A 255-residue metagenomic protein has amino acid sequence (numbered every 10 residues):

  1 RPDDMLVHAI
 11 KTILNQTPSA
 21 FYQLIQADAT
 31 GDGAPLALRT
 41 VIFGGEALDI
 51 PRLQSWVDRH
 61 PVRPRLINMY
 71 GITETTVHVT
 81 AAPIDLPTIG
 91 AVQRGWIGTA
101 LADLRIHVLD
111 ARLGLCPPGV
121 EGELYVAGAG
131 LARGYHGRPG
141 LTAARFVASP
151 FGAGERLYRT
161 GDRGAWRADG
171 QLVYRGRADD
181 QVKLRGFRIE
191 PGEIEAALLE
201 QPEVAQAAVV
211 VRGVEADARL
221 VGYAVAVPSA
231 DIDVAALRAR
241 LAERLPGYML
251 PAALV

Functional and structural regions predicted by a protein language model:
R1-W96, D103-R105, D110-L115, G140-L141 (+2 more regions): Adenylate-forming
I50, R65-N68, A82-V255: AMP-dependent adenylate-forming
